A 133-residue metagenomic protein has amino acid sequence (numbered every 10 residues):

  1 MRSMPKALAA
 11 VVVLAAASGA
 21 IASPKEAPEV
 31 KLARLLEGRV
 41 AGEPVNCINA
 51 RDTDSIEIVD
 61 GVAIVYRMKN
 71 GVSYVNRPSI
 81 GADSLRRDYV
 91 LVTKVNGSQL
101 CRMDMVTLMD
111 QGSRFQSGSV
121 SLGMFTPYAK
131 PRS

Functional and structural regions predicted by a protein language model:
M1-L8: Bacterial N-terminal signal peptides that target proteins for export
A22-V75, S133: N-terminal secretory signal peptides
N76-S133: Helix-rich interaction surfaces within compact, conserved domain-sized segments that mediate assembly or partner
